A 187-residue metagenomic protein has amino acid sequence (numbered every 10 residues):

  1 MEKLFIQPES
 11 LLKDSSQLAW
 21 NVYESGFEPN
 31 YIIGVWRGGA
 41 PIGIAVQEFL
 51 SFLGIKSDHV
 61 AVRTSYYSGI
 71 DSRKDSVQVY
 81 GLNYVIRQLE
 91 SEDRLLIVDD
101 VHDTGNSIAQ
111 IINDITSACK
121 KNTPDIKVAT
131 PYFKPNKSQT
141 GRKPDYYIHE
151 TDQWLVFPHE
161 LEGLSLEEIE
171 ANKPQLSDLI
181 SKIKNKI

Functional and structural regions predicted by a protein language model:
M1-I187: PRPP-associated nucleotide enzymes
